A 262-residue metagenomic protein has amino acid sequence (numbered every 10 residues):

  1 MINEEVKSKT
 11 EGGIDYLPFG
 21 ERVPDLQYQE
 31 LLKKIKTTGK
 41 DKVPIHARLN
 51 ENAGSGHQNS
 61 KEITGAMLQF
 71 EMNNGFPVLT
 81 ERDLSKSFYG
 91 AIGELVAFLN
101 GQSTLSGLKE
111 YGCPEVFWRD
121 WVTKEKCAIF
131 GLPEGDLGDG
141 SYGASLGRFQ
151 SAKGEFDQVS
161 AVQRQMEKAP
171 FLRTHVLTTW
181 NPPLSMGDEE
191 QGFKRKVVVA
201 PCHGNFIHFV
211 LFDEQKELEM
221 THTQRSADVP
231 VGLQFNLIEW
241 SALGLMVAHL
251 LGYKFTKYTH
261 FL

Functional and structural regions predicted by a protein language model:
I2-L262: Terminal, non-catalytic protein-protein interaction segments that mediate quaternary/complex assembly
